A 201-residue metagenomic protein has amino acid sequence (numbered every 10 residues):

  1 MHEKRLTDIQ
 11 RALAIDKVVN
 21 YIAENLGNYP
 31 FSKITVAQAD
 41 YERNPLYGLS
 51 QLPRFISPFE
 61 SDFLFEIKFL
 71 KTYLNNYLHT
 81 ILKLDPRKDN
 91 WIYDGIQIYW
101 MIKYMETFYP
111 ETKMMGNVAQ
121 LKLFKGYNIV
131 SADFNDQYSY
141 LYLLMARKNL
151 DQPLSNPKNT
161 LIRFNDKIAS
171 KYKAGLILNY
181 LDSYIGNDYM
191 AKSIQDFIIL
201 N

Functional and structural regions predicted by a protein language model:
M1-D89, I96, W100, I162-R163: Juxtacatalytic substrate-recognition/specificity segment
K4-R5, P30, K158-N201: Amphipathic alpha-helical substructures
E24-N28, Y41-L46, S139-L150, A174 (+1 more regions): Glycine-rich, acidic and aromatic/proline-enriched surface loops and short helix-turn segments that act as binding
L26-P30, N76-I81, D85, W100-T112 (+2 more regions): A generic secondary-structure signal for well-formed alpha-helical elements
K33-A37, G116-N117, K192-Q195: Short coil/turn segments at secondary-structure boundaries
A39-Y41, I102, A132, Q195: An acidic- and aromatic-residue-enriched active-site/binding cleft used to recognize and process polar
L70, L74, Y93, M114-M115 (+1 more regions): Single, functionally critical "micro-switch" positions that shape active/binding sites and transmembrane helices
K88, I92-L176: Acidic/His/Gly-enriched intrinsically disordered linker/tail segments that often contain short helix/coil "MoRF-like"
